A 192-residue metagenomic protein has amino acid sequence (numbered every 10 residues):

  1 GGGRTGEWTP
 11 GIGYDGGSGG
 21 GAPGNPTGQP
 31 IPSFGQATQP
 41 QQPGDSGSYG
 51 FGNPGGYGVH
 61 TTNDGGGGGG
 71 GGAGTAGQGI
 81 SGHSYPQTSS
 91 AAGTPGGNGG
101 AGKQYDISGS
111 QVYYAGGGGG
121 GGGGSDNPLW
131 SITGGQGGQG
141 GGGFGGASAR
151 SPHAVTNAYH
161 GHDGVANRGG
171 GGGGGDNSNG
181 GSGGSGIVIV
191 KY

Functional and structural regions predicted by a protein language model:
G1-Y192: Low-complexity, glycine/proline-biased repetitive segments and flexible coils/loops
